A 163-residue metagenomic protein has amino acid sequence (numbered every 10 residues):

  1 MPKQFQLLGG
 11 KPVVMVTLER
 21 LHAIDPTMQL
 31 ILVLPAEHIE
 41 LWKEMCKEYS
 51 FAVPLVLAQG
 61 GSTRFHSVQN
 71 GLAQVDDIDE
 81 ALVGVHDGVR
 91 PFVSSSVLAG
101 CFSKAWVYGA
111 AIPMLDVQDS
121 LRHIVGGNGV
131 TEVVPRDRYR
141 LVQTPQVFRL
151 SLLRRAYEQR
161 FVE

Functional and structural regions predicted by a protein language model:
M1-E40: N-terminal glycine-rich phosphate-binding loop and ensuing alpha1 helix
F5, V14, G71, H86-D87 (+2 more regions): Residue-level signal for inorganic ion chemistry
L21, W42-C46, C101: Hydrophobic packing residues within well-ordered alpha-helices of enzyme cores
T27-I31, L55, G109, V162: Short active-site oxyanion
L32, V85, A110-P113: Structural beta-sheet core signal
K47-A81: Short phosphate-binding loop-to-helix
I78-R90: Short beta-strand-to-loop acidic/aromatic patch adjacent to the donor-nucleotide binding site
F92-E163: Conserved core of the sugar-phosphate nucleotidyltransferase
